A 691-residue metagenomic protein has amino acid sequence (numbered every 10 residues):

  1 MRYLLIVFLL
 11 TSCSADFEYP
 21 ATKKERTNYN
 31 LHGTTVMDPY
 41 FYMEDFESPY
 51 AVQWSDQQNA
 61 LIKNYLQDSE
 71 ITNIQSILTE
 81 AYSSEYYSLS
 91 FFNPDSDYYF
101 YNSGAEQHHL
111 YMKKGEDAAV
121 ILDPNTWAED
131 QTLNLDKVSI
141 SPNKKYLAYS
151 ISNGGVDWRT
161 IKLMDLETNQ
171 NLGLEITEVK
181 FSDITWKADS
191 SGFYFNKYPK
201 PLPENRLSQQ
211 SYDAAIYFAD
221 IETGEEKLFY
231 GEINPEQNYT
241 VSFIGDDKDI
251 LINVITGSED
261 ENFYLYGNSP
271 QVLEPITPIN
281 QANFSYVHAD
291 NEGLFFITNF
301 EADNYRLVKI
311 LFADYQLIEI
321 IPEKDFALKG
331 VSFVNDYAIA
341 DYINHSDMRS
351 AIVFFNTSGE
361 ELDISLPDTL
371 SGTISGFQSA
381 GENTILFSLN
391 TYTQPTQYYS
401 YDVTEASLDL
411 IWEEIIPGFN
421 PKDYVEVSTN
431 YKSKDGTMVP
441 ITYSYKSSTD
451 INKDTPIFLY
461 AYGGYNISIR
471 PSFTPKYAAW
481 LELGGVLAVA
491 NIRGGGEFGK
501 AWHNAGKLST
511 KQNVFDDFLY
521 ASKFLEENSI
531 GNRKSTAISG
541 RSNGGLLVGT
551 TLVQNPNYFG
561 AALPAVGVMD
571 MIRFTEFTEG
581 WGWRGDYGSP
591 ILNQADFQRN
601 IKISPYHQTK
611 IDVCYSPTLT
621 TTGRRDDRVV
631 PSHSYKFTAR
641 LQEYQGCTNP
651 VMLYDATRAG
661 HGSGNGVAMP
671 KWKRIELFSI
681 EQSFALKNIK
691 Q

Functional and structural regions predicted by a protein language model:
T11-S12: C-terminal motif of bacterial Sec signal peptides marking the signal peptidase cleavage site
P49, Q53-S139, S150, Q237-Y266 (+8 more regions): Non-catalytic accessory segments flanking enzyme active sites
D97-Y99, K144-L147, G192-F193, I250 (+3 more regions): Hydrophobic beta-strand positions that form the internal "hydrophobic ladder" of WD40/Gbeta-like beta-propeller blades
M112-K114, K162-E167, Q210-E222, Y264-N268 (+3 more regions): Beta-propeller blade signature
V120-I184, S190: A conserved hydrophobic secondary-structure block that centers on an alpha-helix together with its immediately flanking
N125-V138, I151-G155, Q170, V403-A406 (+7 more regions): Cap/lid segment of the alpha/beta-hydrolase catalytic domain
S152-N153, N196-Y212, I343: Short, conserved, GDST-rich strand-edge loop motifs in beta-rich repeat architectures
I492-Q691: Active-site-proximal cap/loop segments of hydrolase catalytic domains
